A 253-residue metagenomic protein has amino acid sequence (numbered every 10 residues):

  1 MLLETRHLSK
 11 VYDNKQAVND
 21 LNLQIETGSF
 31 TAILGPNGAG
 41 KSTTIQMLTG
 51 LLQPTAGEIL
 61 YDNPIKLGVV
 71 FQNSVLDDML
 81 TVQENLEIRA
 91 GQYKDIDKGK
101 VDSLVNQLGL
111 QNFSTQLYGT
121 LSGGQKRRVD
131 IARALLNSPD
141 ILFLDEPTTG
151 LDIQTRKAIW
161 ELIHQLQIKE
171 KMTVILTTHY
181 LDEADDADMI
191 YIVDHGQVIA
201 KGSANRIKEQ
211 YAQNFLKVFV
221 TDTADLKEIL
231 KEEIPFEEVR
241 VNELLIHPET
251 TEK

Functional and structural regions predicted by a protein language model:
T49: Helix-to-loop junction immediately C-terminal to a conserved catalytic motif
E87, K98-F113: Conserved ABC ATPase "signature" region
L117-L121: Conserved ABC ATPase signature
S138: Conserved catalytic motifs of ABC-family nucleotide-binding domains
L142-D145: Catalytic Walker B motif of ABC-type/P-loop ATPase nucleotide-binding domains
L162-L245: ABC transporter nucleotide-binding domain
